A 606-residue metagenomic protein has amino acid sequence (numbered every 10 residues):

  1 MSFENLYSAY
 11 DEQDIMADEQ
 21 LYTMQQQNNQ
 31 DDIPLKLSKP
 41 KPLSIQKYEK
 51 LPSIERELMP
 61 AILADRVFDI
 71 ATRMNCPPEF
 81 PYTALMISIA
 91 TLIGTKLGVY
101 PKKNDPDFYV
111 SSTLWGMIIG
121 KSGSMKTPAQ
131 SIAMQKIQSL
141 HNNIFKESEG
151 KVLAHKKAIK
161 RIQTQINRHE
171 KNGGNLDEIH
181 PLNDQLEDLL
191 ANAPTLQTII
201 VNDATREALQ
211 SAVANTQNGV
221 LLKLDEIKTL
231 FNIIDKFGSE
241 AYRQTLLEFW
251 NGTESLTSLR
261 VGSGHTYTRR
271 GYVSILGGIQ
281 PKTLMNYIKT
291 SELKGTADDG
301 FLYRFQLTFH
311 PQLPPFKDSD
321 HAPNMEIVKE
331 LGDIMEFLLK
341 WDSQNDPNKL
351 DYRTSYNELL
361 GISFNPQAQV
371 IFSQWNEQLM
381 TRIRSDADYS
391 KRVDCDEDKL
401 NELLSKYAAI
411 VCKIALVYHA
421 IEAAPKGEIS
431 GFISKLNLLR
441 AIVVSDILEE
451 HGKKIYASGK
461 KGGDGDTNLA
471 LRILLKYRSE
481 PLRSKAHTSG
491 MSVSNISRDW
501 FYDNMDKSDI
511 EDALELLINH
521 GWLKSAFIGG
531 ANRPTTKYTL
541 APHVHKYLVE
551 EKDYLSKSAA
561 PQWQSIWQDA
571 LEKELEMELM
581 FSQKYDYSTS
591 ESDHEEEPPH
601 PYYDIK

Functional and structural regions predicted by a protein language model:
F3, Y10-K606: Phosphate-handling catalytic cores of nucleic-acid transaction enzymes
